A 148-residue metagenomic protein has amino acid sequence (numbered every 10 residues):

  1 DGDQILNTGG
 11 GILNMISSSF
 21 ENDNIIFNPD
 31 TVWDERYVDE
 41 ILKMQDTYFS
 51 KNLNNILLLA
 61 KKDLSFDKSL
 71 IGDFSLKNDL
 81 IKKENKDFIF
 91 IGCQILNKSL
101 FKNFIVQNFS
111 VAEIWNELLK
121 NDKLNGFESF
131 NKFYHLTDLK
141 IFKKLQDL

Functional and structural regions predicted by a protein language model:
D1-I26: Short phosphate-binding loop-to-helix
G11-M15, M44, N52: Generic hydrophobic alpha-helical segments
E21, N52-L53: Short, high-confidence coil segments that cap the C-terminus of an alpha-helix and link into the following beta-strand
N24-I25, V32-S50, K62-F66, L70 (+1 more regions): Catalytic-core segments of class I nucleotidyltransferases/pyrophosphorylases that form NMP-activated intermediates
N55-I56, L124: Hydrophobic beta-strand segments of well-ordered beta-sheets in folded domains
